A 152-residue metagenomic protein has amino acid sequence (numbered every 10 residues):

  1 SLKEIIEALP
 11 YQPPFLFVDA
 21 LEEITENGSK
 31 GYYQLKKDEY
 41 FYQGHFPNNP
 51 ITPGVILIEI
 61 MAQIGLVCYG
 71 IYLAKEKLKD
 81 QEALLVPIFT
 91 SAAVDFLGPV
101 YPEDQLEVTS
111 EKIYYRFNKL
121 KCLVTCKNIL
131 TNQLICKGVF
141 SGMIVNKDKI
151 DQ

Functional and structural regions predicted by a protein language model:
S1-I51, K75, L84-L85, L97 (+3 more regions): Non-catalytic linker/capping segments at the edges of enzyme domains
L21, T90-L130: Hydrophobic beta-sheet segments that form the core/acyl-binding groove of ACP/CoA-dependent acyl-chain-processing
E59, Q63-V67: Short, residue-level hotspots on alpha-helical faces of the histone-fold and other alpha-helical interaction modules
L66-T109, K137-V139, M143: Hydrophobic beta-strand-centered segment that forms part of the acyl-chain substrate-binding groove
N132-L134: Residue-level signal for glycine
